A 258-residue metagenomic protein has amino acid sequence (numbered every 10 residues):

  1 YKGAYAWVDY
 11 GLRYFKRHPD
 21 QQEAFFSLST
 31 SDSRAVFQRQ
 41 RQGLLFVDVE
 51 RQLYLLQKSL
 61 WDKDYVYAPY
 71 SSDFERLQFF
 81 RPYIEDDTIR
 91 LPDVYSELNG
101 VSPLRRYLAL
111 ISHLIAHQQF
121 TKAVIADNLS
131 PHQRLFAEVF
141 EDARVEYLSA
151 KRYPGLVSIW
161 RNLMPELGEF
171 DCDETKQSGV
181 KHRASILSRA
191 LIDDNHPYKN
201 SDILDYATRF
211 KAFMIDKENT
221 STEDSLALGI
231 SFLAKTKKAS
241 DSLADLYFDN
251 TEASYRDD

Functional and structural regions predicted by a protein language model:
Y1-E218: Basic/hydrophobic alpha-helical interface regions
D193-D258: Extended, regular secondary-structure scaffolds
